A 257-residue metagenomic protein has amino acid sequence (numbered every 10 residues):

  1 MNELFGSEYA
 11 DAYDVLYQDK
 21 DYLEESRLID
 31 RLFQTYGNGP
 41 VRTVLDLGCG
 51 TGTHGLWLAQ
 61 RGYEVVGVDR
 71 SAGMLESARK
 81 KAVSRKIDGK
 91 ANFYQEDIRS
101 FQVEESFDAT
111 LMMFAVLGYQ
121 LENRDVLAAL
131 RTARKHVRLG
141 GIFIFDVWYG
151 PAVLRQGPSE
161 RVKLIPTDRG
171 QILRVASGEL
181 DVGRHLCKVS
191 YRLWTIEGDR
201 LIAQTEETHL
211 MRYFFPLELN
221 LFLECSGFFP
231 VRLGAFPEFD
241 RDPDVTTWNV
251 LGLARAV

Functional and structural regions predicted by a protein language model:
M1-R42: Conserved class I S-adenosyl-L-methionine
G48-G52: Class I SAM-dependent methyltransferase "Motif I" SAM/SAH-binding loop
T53-S100: Class I SAM-dependent methyltransferase SAM/SAH-binding core
Q102-A109: A short acidic, Gly/Pro-enriched loop at the edge of an enzyme's catalytic core that lines a small-molecule cofactor
L111-M113: A conserved beta-strand element that flanks and buttresses the S-adenosyl-L-methionine
L127-L139: A short glycine-rich, Lys/Arg-flanked "PGG" loop and its adjoining helix->strand segment in the class I
I144-N220: SAM-dependent methyltransferase
L210-V257: C-terminal lobe and adjacent flexible extensions of AdoMet/dcAdoMet transferase-like proteins
